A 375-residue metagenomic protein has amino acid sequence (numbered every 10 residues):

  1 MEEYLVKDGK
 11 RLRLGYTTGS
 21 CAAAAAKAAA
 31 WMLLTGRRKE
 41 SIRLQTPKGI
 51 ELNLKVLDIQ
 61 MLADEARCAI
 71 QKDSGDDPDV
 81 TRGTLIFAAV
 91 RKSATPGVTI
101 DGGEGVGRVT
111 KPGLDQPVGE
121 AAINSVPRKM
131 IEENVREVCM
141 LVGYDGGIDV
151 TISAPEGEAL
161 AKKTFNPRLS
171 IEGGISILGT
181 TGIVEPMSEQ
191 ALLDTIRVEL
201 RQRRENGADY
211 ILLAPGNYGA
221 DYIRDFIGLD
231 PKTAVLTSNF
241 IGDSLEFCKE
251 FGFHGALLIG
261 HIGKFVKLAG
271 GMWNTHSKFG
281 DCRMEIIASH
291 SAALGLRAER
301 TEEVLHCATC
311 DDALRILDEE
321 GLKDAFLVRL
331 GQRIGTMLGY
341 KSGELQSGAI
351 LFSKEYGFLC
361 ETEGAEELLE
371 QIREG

Functional and structural regions predicted by a protein language model:
M1-K163, P167-L169: Generic N-terminal targeting/processing segments that precede catalytic cores or assembly contacts
E3-V6, R13, L169-I175, T180-E199 (+2 more regions): A structural signal for small-residue-enriched, beta-sheet-centric alpha/beta enzyme cores and oligomeric scaffold folds
G83-F87, F226-L229, T362-L368: Surface-exposed flexible segments
K111, A161, Y222, K267-A269 (+1 more regions): Generic domain-boundary/flexible-linker signal
Q346-E374: Short, amphipathic C-terminal "tail helix"
